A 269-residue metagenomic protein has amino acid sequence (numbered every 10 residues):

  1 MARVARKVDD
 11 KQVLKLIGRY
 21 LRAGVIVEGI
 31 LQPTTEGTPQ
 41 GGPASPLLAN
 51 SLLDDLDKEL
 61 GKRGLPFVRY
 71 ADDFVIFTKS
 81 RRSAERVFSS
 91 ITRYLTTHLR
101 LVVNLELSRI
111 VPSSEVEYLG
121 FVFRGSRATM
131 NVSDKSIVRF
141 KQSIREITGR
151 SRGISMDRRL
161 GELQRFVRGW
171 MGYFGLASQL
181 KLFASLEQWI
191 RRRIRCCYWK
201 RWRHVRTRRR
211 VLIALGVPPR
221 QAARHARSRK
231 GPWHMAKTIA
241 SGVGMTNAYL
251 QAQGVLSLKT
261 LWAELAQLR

Functional and structural regions predicted by a protein language model:
M1-R269: Non-catalytic terminal/accessory segments
